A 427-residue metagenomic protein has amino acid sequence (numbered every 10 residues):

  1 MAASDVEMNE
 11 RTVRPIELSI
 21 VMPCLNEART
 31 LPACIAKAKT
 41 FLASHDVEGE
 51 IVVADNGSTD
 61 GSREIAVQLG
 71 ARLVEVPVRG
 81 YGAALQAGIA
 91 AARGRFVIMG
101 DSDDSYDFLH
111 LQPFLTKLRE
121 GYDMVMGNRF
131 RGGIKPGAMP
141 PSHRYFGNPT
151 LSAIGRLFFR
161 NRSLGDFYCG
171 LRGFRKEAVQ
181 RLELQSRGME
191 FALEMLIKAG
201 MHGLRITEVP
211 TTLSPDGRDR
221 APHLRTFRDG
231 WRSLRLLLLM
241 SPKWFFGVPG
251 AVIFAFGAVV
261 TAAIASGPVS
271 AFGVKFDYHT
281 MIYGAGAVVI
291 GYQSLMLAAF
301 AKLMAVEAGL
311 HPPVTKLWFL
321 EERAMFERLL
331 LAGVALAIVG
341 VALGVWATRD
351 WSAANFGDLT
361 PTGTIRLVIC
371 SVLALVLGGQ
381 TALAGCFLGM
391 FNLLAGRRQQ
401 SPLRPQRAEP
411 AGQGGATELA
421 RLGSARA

Functional and structural regions predicted by a protein language model:
M1-I16, L184-A427: Hydrophobic helical membrane-anchoring modules
M1-T40, V47: N-proximal low-complexity "stem/linker" segments adjacent to membrane-targeting elements
I20, L31, A38, G88 (+8 more regions): Residue-level signature of catalytic and energy-coupling elements of molecular machines, predominantly ATP/GTP-dependent
E27-T30, S58, Y81, D107: Donor nucleotide-sugar binding loop of glycosyltransferases
H45-V52, R63-A91: Conserved donor nucleotide-binding strand/loop of the catalytic core
D55-R63, D104: A conserved acidic beta->alpha catalytic loop
V76-A91, F96, S105-M189, D216-L236: Acceptor/aglycone-binding surface of glycosyltransferases and processive sugar-polymer synthases
